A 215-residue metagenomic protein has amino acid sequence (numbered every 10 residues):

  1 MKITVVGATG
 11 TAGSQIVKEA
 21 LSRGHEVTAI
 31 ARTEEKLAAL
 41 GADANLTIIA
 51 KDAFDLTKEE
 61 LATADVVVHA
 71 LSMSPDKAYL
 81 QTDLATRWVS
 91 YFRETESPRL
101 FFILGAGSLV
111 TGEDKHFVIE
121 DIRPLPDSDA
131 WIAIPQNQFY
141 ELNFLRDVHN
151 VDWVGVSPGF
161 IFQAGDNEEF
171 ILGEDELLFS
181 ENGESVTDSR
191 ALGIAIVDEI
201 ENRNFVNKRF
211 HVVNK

Functional and structural regions predicted by a protein language model:
I3-R23: N-terminal Rossmann NAD(P)H-binding glycine-rich loop of SDR-like oxidoreductase domains
T4, K36-S97: NAD(P)H-binding glycine-rich loop region in Rossmannoid oxidoreductase-like domains and their noncatalytic homologs
E26-T28, E34, R87-A133, F139 (+1 more regions): Conserved Rossmann-fold NAD(P)-dependent oxidoreductase catalytic core, especially the SDR/UDP-sugar
Q136-N137, G183-D198, K208: Substrate-positioning beta->alpha
N143-A164: Conserved beta-loop-beta element that borders a ligand/cofactor-binding pocket
V148-H149, Q163-F170, E199-K208: Glycine/proline-rich active-site loop of Rossmann-fold NAD(P)-dependent oxidoreductases
F170-T187: A conserved pocket-lining segment of Rossmann-fold NAD(P)-dependent short-chain dehydrogenase/reductase
